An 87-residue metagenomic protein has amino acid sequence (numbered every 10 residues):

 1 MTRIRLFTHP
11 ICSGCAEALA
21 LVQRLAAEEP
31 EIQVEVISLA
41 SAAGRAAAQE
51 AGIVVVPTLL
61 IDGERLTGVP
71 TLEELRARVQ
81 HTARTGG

Functional and structural regions predicted by a protein language model:
M1-E28: Local sequence-structure signature of Cys/Sec-based thiol-disulfide redox active-site neighborhoods
S13-G14, A40, L66-T67: Glycine-/small-residue-rich active-site loops that bind phosphorylated ligands and cofactors
A16-A20, A46, P70: Generic recognition of short, well-ordered alpha-helical segments
R24-E31, H81-R84: Secondary-structure boundary motif
P30-G44: Thiol-based oxidoreductase modules, predominantly thioredoxin-like and allied folds used for disulfide exchange
Q49-L59: Structural micro-motif
I61-G87: Non-catalytic, surface beta->alpha helical segment in thiol-disulfide oxidoreductase systems
